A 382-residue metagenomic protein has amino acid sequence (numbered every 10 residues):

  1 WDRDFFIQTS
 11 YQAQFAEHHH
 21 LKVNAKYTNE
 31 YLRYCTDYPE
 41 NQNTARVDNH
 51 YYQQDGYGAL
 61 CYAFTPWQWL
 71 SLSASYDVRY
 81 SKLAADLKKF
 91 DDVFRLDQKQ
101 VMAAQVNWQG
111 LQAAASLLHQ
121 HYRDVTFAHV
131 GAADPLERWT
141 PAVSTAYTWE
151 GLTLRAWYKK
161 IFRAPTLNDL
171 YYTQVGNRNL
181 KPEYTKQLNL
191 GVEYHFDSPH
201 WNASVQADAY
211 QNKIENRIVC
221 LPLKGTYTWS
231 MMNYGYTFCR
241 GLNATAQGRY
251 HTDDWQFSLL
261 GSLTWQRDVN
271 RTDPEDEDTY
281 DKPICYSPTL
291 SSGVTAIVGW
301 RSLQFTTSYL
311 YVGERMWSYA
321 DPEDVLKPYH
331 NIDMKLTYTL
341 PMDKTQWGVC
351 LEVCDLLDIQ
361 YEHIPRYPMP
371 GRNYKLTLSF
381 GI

Functional and structural regions predicted by a protein language model:
W1-R3, T44-Q54, K89-D97, V130-R138 (+5 more regions): Replace "Gram-negative outer membrane beta-barrel proteins" with "bacterial and organellar outer membrane beta-barrel
W1-S81: Outer-membrane beta-barrel domain signature, strongest for Gram-negative TonB-dependent receptors and also present
Q8-E17, A59-Q68, M102-G110, Y147-L154 (+7 more regions): Outer-membrane beta-barrel proteins
H18-K22, K26-T36, A146-K159, E183-R240 (+4 more regions): Membrane-embedded beta-barrel scaffold of Gram-negative outer-membrane proteins
Q68, L72-S73, R79, G110 (+4 more regions): Gram-negative outer-membrane beta-barrel transporters
S71-W149, W157-Y158, A164: Signature of Gram-negative outer-membrane beta-barrel scaffolds
H121-W139, Y147-N189, A209-Y234, L310-A320 (+2 more regions): Surface-exposed extracellular loop regions of Gram-negative outer-membrane beta-barrel proteins, predominantly
N189-G191, P370-I382: Outer-membrane beta-barrel "beta-signal"
